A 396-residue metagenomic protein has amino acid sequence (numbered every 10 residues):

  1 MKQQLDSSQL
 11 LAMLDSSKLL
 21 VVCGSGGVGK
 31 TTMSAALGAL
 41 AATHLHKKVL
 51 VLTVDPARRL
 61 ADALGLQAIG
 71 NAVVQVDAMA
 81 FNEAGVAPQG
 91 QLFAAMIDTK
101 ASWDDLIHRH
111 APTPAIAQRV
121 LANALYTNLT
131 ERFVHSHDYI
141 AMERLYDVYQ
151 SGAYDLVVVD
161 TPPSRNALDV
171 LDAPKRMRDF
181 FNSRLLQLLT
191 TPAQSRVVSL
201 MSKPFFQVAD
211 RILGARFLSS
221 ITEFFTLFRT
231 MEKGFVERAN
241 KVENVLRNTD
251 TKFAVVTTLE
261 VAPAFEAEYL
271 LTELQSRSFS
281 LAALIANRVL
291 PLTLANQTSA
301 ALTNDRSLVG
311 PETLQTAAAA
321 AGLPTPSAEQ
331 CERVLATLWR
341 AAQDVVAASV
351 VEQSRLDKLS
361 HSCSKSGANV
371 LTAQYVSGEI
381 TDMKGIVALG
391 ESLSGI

Functional and structural regions predicted by a protein language model:
M1-L14, R211-T226, V236-I396: C-terminal lobe/tail of nucleotide-utilizing enzymes
M1-V21, S25-V28, M33-N240: Nucleotide-state-sensitive switch-loop elements of NTP-binding domains
